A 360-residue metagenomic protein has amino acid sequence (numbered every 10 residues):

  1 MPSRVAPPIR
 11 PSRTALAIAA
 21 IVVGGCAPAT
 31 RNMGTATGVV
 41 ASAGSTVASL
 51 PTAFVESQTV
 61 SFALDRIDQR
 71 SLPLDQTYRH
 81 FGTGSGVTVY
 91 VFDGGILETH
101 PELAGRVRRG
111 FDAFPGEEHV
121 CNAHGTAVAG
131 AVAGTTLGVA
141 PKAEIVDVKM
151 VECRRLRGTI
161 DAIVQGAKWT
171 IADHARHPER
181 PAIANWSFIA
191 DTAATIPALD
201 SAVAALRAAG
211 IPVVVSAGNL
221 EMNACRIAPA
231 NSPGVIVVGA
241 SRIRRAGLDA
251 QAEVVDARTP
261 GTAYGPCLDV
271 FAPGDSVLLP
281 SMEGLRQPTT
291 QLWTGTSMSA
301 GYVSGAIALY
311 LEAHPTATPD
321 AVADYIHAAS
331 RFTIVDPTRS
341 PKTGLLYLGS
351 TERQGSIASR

Functional and structural regions predicted by a protein language model:
S3-A15: Bacterial N-terminal signal peptides that target proteins for export
T30-R66, A143, D147, K168-I171 (+7 more regions): C-terminal subdomain of the subtilisin-like protease fold in secreted/lumenal serine endopeptidases
V55, T59-V60, Q76-R109, G116-A162 (+6 more regions): Subtilisin-like serine protease catalytic core
R79-G84, V120, R157-N185, A194-V214 (+4 more regions): Mature extracellular/periplasmic domains of secretome proteins
T88, D93, I211, I227-E312 (+1 more regions): Extracellular S/T/G-rich loop segment that most often corresponds to the catalytic His/Ser-adjacent loop
G95-E98, V151-R155, I189-A193, N219-N223 (+4 more regions): Solvent-exposed loop/turn segments at secondary-structure junctions within structured extracellular/periplasmic domains
